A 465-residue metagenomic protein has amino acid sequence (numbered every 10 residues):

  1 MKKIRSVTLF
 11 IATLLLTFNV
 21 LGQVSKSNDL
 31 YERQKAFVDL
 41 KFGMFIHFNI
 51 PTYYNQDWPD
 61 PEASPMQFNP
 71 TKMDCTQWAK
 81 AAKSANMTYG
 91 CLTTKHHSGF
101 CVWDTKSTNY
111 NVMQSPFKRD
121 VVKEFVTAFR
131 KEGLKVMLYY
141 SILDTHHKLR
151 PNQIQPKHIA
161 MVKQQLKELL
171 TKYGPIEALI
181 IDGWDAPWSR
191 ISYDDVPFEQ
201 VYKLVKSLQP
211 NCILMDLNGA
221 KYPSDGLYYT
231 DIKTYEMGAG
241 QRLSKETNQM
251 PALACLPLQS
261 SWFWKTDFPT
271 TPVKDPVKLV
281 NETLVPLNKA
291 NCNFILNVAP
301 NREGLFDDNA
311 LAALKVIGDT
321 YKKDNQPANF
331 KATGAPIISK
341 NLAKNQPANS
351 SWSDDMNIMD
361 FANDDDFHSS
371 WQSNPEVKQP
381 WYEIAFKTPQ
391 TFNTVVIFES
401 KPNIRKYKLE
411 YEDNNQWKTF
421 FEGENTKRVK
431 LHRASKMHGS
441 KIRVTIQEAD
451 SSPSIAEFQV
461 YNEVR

Functional and structural regions predicted by a protein language model:
M1-T8: Bacterial N-terminal signal peptides that target proteins for export
T8, W352-D355, P375, I442: Serine/proline-rich low-complexity intrinsically disordered segments, especially terminal tails, linkers
L9-F10, V20: Cleavable N-terminal signal peptides
Q23-N357, V396-E399, R405, Y411 (+2 more regions): Mature catalytic domains of secreted/periplasmic carbohydrate-active enzymes
W103, A254, A362, W371-Q372: Short clusters of hydrophobic/aromatic residues that line enzyme substrate/ligand-binding pockets
A328-G334, N363-R465: Aromatic, loop-rich ligand-recognition surfaces of beta-strand-rich domains
